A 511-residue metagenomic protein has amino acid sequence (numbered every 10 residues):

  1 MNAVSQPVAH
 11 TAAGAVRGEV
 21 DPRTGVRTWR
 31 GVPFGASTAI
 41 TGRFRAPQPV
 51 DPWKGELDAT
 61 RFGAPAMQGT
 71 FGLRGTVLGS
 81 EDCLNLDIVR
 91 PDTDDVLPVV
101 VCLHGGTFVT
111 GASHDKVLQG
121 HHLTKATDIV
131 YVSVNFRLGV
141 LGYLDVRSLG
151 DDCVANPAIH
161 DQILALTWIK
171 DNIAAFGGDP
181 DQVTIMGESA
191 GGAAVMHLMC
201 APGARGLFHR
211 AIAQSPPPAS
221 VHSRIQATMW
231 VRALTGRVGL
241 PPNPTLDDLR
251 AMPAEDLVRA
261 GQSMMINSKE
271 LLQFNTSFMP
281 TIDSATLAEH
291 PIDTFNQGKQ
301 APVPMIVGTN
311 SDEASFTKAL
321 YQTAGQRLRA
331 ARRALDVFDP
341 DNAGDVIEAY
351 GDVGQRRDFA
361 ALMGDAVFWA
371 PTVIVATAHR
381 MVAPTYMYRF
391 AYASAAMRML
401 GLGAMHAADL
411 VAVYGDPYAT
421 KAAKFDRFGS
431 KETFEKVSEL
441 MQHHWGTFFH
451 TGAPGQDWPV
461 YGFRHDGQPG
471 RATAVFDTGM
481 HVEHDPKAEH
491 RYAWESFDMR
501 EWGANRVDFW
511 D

Functional and structural regions predicted by a protein language model:
M1-N156, A423-M441, F449-D457, M480 (+3 more regions): Non-catalytic accessory segments of hydrolases
T24, T28-D51, A319-F338, V460-G470: Short Gly/aromatic-enriched secondary-structure transition segments
R27, E81-L84, H160-I163, T167 (+8 more regions): A structural signal for well-ordered alpha-helical segments within the folded catalytic domains of diverse enzymes
F71-L246, S263, S268, T294-L320 (+2 more regions): Serine-hydrolase-like catalytic core of hydrolytic proteins
R137-G139, M186-A190, R389-S394, V460-Q468: Short, solvent-exposed turn/loop segments enriched in Gly/Ser/Thr/Pro and often Arg
R210, D256-E432, H444, T451: Substrate-gating cap/lid region and adjacent catalytic-acid/histidine neighborhood within extracellular/lumenal
F463-R491: C-terminal domain-tail junction helix/linker
